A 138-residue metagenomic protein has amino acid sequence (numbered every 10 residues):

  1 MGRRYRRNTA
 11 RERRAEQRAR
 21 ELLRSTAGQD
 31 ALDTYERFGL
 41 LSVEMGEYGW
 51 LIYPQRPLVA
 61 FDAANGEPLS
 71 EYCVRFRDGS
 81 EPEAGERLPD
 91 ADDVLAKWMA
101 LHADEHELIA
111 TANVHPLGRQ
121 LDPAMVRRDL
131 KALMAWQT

Functional and structural regions predicted by a protein language model:
M1, E44-Y48: Generic structural signal for short, solvent-exposed loop/turn connectors between secondary structure elements
M1-A10, L117-A124: Charged, low-complexity eukaryotic segments that initiate or comprise alpha-helical interaction-prone regions
R6, Y35-L40, Q55-V59, A64: Papain-like cysteine protease catalytic domains, especially those used for deubiquitination and ubiquitin-like
N8-M45: Amphipathic alpha-helical packing elements
G49-M134: Polybasic, proline/glycine-rich intrinsically disordered low-complexity segments
W136-T138: Eukaryotic intrinsically disordered, low-complexity regions
